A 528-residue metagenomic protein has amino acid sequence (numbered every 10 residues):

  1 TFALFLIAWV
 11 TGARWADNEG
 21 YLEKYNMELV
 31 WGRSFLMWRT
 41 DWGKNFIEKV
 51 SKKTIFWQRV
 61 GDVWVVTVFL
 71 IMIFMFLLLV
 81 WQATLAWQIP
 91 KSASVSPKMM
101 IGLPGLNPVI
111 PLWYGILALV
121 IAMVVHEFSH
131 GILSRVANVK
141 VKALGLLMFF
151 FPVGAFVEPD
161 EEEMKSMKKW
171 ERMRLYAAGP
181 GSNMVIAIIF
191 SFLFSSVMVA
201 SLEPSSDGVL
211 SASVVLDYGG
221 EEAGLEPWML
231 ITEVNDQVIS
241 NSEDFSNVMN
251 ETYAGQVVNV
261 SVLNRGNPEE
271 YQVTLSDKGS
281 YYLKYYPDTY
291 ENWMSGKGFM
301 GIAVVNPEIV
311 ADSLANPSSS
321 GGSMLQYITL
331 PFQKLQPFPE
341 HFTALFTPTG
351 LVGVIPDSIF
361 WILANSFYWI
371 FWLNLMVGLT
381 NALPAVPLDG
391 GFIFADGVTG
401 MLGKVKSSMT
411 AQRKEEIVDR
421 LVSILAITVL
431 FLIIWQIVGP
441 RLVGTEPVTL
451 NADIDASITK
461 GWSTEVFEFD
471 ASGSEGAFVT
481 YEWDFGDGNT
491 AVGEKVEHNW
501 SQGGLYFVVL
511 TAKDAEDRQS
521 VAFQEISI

Functional and structural regions predicted by a protein language model:
F2-I55, I73, L79-K165, L373-L402: Small-residue-rich helix-interface/hinge motifs
G20-L22, V199-G219, V443-T449: Alpha-helical transmembrane signal-anchor/signal-peptide segments
G43-V60, E162-L175, S408-K414: Cytosolic juxtamembrane amphipathic/interface segments immediately preceding and feeding into a transmembrane helix
A86-I110, N264-L379, I393-V429, I437-E446: Functional transmembrane alpha-helices
L112-F156, E163-G208, S366, R420-L425: Internal alpha-helical transmembrane segments
E221-D244: Conserved PDZ fold ligand-binding element
D236-Q237, R265-N267, D484-T490: Change "in extracellular beta-sheet-rich domains … of secreted and cell-surface proteins" to "in beta-sheet-rich domains
E446-I528: Extracellular/lumenal mature domains of secreted and surface-exposed proteins
